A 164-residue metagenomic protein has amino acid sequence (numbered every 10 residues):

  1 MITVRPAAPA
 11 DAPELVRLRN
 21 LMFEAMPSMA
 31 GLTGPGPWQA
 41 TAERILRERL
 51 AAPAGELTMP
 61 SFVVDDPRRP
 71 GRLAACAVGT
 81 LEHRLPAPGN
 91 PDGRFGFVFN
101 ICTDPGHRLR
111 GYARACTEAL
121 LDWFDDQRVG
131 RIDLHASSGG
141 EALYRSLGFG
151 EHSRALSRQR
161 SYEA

Functional and structural regions predicted by a protein language model:
T3-R17, S28: A short beta-loop-alpha structural element at the N-terminal edge of CoA-dependent acyl/N-acetyltransferase catalytic
F23-E48: Conserved GNAT-fold acetyl-CoA-binding loop/helix
R44-V63, F97: A short helix-loop-beta-strand connector motif used in the catalytic cores of GNAT acetyltransferases and, in some
V63, G71-L81, F97, C102: Conserved beta-strand in the GNAT
H83-V98, R108: A conserved beta-turn-beta hairpin within the catalytic core of GNAT-like acetyltransferases that forms part
H107, G111-A119: Conserved acetyl-CoA pyrophosphate-binding loop and the N-cap/start of the following alpha-helix in GNAT-like
F124-S137: Conserved GNAT acetyl-CoA-binding A-motif
V129, R145-A155: Conserved acetyl-CoA-binding loop of GNAT-fold acetyltransferases
